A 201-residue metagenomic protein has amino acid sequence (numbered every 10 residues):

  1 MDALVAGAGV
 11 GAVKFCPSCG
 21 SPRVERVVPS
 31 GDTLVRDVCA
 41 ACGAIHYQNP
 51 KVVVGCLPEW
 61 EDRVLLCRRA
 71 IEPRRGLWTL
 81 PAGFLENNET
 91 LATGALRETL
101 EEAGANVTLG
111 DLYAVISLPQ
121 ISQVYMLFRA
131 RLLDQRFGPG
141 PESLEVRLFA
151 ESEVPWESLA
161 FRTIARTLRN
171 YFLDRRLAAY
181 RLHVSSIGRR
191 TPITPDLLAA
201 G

Functional and structural regions predicted by a protein language model:
M1-C16, N170-R175, S185-D196, A200-G201: A broadly conserved sequence feature marking short terminus-proximal activation segments in nucleic acid-centric
A3-A6, E59-E101: Conserved Nudix-box catalytic region and its N-terminal flanking loop in Nudix hydrolases and closely related
A8-G55: Acidic, metal-coordinating catalytic segment for phosphate/diphosphate chemistry, firing primarily on the Nudix
F15, R36, L57, L66 (+2 more regions): Conserved hydrophobic/aromatic beta-strand scaffold that supports enzyme active sites
G31, E72, I116-Q120, I187: A short beta-turn/loop motif at secondary-structure boundaries
L34, N49-V53, E59-E61, P73-R75 (+2 more regions): Short connector loops at helix/strand junctions that flank enzyme active sites, especially segments positioning acidic
A41, R69, A82, A130 (+1 more regions): Active-site donor-binding loop signature of nucleotide-sugar glycosyltransferases
L85-N170, D174-Y180, P192-G201: Unchanged
